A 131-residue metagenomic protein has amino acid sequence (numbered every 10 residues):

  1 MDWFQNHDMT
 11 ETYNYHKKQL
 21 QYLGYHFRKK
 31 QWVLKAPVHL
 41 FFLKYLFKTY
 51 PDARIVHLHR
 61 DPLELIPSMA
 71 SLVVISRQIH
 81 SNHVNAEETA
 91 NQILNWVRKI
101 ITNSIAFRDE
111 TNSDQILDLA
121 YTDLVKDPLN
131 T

Functional and structural regions predicted by a protein language model:
M1-T131: PAPS-dependent sulfotransferase catalytic domain
